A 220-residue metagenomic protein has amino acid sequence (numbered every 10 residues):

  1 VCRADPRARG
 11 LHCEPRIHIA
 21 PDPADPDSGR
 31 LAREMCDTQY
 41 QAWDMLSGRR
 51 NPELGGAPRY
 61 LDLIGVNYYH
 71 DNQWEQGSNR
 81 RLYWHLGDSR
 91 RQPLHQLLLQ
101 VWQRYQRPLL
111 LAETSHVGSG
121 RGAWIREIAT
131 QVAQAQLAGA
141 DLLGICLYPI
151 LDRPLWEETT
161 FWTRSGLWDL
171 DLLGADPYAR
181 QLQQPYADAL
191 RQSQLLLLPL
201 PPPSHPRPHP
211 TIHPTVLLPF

Functional and structural regions predicted by a protein language model:
V1-R121, T130, Q134-H213, L217-L218: Active-site region of glycoside hydrolase catalytic domains
